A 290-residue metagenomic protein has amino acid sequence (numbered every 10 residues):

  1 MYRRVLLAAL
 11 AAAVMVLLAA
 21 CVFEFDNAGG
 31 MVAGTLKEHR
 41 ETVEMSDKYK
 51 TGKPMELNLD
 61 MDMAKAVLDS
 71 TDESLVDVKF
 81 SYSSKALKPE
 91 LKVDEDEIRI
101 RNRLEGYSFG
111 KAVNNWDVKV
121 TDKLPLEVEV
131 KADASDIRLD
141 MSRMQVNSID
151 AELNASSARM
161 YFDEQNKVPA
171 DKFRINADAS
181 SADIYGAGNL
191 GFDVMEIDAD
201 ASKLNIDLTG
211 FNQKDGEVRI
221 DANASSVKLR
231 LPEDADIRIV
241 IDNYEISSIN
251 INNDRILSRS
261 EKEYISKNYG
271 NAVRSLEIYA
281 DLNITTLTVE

Functional and structural regions predicted by a protein language model:
M1-V5: Positively charged n-region of N-terminal signal peptides that target proteins for export
L7-A13: Sec-dependent N-terminal signal peptides
L17-A20: C-terminal motif of bacterial Sec signal peptides marking the signal peptidase cleavage site
F23-R101, V113-K131, D136-E152, M160-D163 (+4 more regions): Short linear S-[DN]-x-LW-Φ motif typified by the pepsin-like aspartic protease active-site region
R40-K48, R99, R103-A112, M160-E290: Short, surface-exposed interaction patches in beta-rich subdomains that mediate adhesion/assembly near membranes
